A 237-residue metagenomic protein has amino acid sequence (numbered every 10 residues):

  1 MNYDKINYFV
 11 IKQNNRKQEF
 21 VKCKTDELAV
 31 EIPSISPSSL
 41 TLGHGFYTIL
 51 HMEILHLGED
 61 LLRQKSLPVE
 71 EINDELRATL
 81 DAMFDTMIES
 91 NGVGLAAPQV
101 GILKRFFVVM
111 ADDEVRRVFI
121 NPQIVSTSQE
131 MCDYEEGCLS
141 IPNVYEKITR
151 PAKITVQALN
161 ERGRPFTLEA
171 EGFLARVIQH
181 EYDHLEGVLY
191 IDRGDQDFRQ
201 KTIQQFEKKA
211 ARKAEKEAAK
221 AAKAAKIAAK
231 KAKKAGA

Functional and structural regions predicted by a protein language model:
M1-Y3, G236: Generic detector of intrinsically disordered, low-complexity segments in short proteins and peptide precursors
Y3-I11, E19-K22, E27, E31-T41 (+1 more regions): Short, positively charged and aromatic/hydrophobic N-terminal segments
N14: Acidic, metal/ion-coordinating pockets
I35, F46-A237: Positively charged
